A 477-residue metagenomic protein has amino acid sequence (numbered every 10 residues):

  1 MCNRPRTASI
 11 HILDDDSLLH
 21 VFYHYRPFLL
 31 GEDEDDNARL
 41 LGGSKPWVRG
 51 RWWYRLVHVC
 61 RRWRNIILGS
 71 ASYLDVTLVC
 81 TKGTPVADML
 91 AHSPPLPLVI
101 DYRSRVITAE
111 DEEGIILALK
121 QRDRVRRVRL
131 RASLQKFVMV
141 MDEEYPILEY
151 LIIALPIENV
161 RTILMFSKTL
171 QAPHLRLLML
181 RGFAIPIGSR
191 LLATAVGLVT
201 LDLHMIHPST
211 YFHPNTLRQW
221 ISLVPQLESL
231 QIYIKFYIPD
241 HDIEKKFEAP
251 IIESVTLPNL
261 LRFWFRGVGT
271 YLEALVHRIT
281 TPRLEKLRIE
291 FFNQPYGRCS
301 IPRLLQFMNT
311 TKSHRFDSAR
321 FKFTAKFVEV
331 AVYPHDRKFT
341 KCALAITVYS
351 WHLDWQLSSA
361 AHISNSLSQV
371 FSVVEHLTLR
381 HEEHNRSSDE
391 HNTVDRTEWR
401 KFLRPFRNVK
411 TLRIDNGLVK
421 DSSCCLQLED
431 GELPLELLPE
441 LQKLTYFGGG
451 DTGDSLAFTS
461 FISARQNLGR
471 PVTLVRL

Functional and structural regions predicted by a protein language model:
M1-L477: Leucine-rich repeat
